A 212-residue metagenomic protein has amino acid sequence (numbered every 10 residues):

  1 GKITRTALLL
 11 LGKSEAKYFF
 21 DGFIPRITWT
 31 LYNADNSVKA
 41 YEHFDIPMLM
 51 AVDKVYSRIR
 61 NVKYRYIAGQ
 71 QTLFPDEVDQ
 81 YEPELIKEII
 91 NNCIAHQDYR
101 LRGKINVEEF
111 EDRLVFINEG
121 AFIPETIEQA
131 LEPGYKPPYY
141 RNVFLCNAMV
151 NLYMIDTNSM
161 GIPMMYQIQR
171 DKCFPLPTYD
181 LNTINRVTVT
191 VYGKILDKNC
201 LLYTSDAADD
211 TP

Functional and structural regions predicted by a protein language model:
G1-S205, P212: C-terminal regulatory or interaction extensions
